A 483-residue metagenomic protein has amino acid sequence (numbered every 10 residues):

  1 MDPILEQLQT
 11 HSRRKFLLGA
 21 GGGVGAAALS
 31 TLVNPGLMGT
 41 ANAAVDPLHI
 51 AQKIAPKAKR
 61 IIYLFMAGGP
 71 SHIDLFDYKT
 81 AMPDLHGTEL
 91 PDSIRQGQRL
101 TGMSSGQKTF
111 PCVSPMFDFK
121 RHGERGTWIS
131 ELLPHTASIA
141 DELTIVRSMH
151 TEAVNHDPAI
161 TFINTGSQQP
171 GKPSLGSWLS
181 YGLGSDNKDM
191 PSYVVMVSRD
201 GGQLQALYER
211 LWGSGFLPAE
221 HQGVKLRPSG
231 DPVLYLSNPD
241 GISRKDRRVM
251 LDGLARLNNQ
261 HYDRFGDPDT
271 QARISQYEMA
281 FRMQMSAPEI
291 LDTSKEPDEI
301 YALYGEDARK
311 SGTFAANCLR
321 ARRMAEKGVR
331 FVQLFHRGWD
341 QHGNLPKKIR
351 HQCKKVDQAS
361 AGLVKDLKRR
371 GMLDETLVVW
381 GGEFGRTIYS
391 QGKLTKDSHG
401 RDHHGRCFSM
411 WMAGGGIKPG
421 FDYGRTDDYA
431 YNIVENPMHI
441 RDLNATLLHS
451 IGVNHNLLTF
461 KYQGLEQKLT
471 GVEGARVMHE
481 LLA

Functional and structural regions predicted by a protein language model:
M1-A483: Ligand-binding pockets and gating/stacking loops
